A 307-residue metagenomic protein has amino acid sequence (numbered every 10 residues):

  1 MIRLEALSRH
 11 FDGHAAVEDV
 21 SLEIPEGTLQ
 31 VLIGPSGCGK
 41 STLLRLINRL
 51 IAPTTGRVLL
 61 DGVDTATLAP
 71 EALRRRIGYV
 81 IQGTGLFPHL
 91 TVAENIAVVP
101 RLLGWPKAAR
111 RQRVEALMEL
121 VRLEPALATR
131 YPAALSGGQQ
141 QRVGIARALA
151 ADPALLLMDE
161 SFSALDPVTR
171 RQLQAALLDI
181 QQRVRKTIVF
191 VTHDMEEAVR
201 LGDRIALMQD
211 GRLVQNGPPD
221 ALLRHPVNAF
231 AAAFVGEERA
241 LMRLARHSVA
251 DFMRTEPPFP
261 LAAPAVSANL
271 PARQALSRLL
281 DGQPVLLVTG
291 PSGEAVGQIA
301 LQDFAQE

Functional and structural regions predicted by a protein language model:
N48: Helix-to-loop junction immediately C-terminal to a conserved catalytic motif
A108-A126, D179: Conserved ABC ATPase "signature" region
Y131-L135, Q139: Conserved ABC ATPase signature
A150-A154: A short, proline-enriched helix->beta-strand linker immediately N-terminal to the Walker B motif in ABC-type P-loop
D210-G211: Conserved ABC ATPase "signature" C-loop
N216-G217, H225, Q298: ABC ATPase "signature
P260-S292, G297-E307: The conserved cystathionine-beta-synthase
